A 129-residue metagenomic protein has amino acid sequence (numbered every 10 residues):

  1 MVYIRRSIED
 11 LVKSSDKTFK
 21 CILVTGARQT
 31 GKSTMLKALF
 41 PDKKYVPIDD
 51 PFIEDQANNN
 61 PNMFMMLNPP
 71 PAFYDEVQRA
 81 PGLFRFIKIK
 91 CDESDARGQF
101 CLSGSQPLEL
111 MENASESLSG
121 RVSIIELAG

Functional and structural regions predicted by a protein language model:
M1-G129: Phosphate-binding site recognition
